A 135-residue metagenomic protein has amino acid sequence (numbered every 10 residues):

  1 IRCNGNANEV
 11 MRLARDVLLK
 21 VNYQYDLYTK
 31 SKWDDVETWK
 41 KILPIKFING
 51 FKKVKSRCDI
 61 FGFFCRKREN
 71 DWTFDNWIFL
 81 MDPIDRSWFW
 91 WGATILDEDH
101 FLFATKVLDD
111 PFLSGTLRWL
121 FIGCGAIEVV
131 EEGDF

Functional and structural regions predicted by a protein language model:
I1-F135: Structured alpha/beta or helical-core interaction and ligand-binding surfaces enriched in interleaved
